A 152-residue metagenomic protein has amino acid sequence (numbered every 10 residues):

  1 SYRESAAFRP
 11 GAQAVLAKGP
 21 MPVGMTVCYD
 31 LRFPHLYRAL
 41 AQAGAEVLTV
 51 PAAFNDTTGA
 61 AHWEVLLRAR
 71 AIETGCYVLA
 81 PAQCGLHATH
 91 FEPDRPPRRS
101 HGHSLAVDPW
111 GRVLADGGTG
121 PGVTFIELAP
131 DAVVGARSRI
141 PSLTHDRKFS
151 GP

Functional and structural regions predicted by a protein language model:
S1-A43, D56-V65, A69, G135 (+1 more regions): Active-site catalytic loop in hydrolytic enzyme cores
R9, V15, V113-L114, P121-T124 (+1 more regions): A broad, structure-centric signal for solvent-exposed, well-ordered loop/edge residues that line or flank functional
L16-K18, A106, F125-E127: Short, well-ordered beta-strand micro-motif
K18-P22, G118-G122, G151-P152: Generic structural signal for short, solvent-exposed loop/turn connectors between secondary structure elements
G19-P20, P109-G111, A129-D131: Short loop segments at secondary-structure junctions
L31-T124: CN hydrolase (nitrilase-like) catalytic-core segments centered on the catalytic cysteine and neighboring Lys/Glu
D131-P152: A short C-terminal boundary segment appended to hydrolase-like catalytic domains
